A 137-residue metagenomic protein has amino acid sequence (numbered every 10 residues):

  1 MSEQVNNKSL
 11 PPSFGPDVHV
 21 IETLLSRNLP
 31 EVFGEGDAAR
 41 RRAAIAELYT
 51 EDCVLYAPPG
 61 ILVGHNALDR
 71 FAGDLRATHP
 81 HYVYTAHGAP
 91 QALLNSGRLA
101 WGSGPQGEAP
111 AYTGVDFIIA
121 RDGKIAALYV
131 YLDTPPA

Functional and structural regions predicted by a protein language model:
S2-V20, R70, R76-A137: A beta-strand edge to alpha-helix "cap/lid" segment located at domain peripheries
P11-E51: Short acidic-aromatic low-complexity motifs
S26-R27, A57, A100: A short, structure-level motif marking secondary-structure boundaries and short turns
E35, P58, V115: Short, flexible active-site loop motifs that bind/organize anionic cofactors or intermediates
R41-L94: A solvent-exposed, acidic/Ser-Thr-rich amphipathic alpha-helical stretch
